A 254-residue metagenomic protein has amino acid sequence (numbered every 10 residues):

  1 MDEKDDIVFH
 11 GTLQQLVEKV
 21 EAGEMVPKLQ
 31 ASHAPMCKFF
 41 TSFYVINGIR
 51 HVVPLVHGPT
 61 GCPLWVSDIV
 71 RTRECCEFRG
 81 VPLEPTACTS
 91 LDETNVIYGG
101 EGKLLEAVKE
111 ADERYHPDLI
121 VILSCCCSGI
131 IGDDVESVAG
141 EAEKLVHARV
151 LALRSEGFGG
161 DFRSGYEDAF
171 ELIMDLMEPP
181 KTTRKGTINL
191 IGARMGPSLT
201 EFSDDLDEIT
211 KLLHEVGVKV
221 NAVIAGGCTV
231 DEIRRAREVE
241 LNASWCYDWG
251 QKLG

Functional and structural regions predicted by a protein language model:
M1-G254: An N-terminal assembly and electron-transfer interface module characteristic of large anaerobic redox and radical
